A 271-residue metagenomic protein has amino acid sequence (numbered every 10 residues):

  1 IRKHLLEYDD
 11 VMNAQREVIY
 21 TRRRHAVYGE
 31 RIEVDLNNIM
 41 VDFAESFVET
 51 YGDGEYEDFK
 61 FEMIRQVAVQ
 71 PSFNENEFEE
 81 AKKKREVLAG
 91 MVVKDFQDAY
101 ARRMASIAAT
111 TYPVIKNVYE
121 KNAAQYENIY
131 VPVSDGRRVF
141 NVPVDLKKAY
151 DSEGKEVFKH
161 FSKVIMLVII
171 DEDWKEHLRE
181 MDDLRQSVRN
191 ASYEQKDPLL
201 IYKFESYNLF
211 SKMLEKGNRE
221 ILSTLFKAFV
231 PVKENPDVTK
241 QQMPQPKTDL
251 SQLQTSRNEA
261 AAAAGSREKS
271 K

Functional and structural regions predicted by a protein language model:
I1-K271: Extended, charged helical/alpha-beta scaffold domains that provide interaction surfaces
